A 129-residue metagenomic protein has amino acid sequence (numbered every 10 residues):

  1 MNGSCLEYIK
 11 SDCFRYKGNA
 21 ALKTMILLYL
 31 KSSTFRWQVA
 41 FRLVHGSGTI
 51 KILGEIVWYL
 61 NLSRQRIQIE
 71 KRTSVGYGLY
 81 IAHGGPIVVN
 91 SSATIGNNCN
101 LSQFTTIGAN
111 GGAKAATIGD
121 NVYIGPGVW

Functional and structural regions predicted by a protein language model:
M1-Q65: Terminal amphipathic alpha-helical/low-complexity segments used for targeting or macromolecular assembly
E70-K71, G76-Y77, A82-S91, G96-N97 (+5 more regions): Left-handed beta-helix
